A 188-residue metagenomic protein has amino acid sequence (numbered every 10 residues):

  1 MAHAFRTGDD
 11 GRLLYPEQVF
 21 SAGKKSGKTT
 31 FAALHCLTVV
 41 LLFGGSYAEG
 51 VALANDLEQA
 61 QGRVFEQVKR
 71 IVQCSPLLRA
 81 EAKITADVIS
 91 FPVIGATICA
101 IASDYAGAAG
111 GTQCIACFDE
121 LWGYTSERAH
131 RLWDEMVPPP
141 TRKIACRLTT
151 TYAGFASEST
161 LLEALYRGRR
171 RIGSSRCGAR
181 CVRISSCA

Functional and structural regions predicted by a protein language model:
M1-A188: Phosphate/NTP-binding elements of NTP-utilizing enzymes
